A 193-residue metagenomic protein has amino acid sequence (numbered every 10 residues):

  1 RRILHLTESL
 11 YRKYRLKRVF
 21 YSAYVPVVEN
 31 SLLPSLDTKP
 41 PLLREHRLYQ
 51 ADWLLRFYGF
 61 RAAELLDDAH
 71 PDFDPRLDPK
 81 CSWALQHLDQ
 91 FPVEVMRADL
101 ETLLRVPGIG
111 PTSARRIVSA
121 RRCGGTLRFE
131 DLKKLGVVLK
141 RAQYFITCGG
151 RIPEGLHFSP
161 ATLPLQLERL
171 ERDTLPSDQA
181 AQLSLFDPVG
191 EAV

Functional and structural regions predicted by a protein language model:
R1, K17-L42, Y58-Q86: Flexible glycine/acidic-rich beta-alpha junction loops that bind and position SAM and/or redox cofactors in anaerobic
R1-R12: Catalytic cores of alpha/beta
L42-Q50: Generic recognition of short, well-ordered alpha-helical interface segments
A51, I117: Conserved, mostly hydrophobic/aromatic
D72-L104, F129-V193: C-terminal extensions
A120-R121: Residue-level signature of tetratricopeptide-repeat
